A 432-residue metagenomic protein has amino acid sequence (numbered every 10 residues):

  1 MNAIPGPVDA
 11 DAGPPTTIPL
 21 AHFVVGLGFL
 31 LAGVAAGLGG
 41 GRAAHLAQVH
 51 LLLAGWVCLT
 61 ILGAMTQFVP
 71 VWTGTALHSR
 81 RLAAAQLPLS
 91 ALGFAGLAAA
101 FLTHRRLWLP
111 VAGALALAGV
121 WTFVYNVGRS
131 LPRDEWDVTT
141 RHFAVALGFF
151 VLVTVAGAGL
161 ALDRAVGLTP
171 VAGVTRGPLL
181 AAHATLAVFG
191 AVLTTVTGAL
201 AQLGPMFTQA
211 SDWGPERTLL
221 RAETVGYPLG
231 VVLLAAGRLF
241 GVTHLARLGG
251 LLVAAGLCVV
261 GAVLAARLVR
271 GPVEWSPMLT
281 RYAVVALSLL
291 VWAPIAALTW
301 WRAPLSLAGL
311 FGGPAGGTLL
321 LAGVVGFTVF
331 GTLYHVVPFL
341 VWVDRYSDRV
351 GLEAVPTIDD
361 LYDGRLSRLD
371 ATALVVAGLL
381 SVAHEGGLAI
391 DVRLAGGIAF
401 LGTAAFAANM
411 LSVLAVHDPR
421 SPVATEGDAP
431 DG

Functional and structural regions predicted by a protein language model:
M1-G432: Hydrophobic alpha-helical transmembrane segments of multi-pass integral membrane proteins
